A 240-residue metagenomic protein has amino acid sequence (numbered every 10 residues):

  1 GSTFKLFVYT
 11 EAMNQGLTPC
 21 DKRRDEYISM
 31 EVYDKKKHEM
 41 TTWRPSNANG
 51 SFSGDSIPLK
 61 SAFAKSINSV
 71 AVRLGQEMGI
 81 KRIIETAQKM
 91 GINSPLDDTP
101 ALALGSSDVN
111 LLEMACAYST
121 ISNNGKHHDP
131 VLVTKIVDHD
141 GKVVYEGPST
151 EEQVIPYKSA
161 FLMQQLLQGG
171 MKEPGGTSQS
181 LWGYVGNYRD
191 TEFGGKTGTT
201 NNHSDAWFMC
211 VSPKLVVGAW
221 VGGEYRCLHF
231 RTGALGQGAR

Functional and structural regions predicted by a protein language model:
G1-E11: Active/ligand-binding-proximal structured segments within catalytic/core domains that scaffold catalytic residues
F4, S61, N110-C116, T120-R240: A penicillin-recognizing enzyme superfamily signal
T10-N14, R240: Metal-dependent nuclease catalytic cores in nucleic-acid-processing enzymes, especially RNase H-like/related
M13-D21, N93-P95, N123-H128: Secondary-structure transition/capping motifs at alpha-helix termini and the adjoining loop/turn into the next element
L17-I83, H127, H139-G169: Conserved catalytic neighborhood of penicillin-recognizing serine enzymes
D21, E26, P100-L102, V131-T134: Extracytoplasmic/periplasmic beta-strand context in beta-sandwich domains, especially the cupredoxin/COX2 CuA-binding
K36-N47, G79-C116, L132: Mid-domain, small-residue-enriched loop/turn segments at the edges of structured enzyme/sensor domains
N68-V70, P95-L102, P148-S149, H229-R231: Glycine- and acidic
